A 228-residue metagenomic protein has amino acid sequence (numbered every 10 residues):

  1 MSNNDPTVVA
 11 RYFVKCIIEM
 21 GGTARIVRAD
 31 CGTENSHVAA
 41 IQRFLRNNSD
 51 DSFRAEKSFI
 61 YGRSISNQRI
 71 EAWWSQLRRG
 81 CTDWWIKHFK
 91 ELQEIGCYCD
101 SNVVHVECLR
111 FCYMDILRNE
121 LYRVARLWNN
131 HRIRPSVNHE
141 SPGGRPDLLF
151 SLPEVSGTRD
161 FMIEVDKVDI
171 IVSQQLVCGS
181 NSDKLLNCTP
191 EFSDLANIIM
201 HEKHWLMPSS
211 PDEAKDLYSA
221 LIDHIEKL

Functional and structural regions predicted by a protein language model:
M1-N138, P190-E191, L195, H201-L228: RNase H-like DDE/DDD metal-dependent nuclease/strand-transfer catalytic core used by mobile genetic elements
V106, I116-V172: Hydrophobic, mid-to-C-terminal alpha-helical segments
P146-L228: Mixed-charge, low-complexity segments
